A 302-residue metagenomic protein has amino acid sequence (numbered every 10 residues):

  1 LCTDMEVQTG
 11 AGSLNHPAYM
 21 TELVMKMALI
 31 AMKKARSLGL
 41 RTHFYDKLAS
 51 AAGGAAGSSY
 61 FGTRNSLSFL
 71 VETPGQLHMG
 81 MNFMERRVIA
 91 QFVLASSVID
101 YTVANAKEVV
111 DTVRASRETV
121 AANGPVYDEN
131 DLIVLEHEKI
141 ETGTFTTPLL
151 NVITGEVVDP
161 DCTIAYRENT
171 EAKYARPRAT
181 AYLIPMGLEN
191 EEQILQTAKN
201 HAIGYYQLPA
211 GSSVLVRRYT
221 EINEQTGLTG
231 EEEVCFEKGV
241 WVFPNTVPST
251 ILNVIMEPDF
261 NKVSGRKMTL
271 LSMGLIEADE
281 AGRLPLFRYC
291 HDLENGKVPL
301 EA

Functional and structural regions predicted by a protein language model:
L1-A31: Active-site-proximal loop/hinge segments that shape catalytic or ion-binding/gating pockets
T3, V7, V152, E221 (+1 more regions): Generic structural "secondary-structure junction" signal
A11-L14, L94-V98, L208-A210, R266-L270: Glycine-rich loops and low-complexity Gly/Arg-rich segments that provide flexible linkers or classic glycine-based
P17-E22, D100-A104, S213-R217, S272-A278: Short C-terminal domain-edge/linker segments immediately following a structured domain
K26-L48: Signal/transit-peptide handling
A31, A95-V98, L252-E257: Short, Φ-rich (hydrophobic/aromatic) sequence segments
T42-L215: Hard-cation-handling environments
L195-N200, Y206, V216-A302: Catalytic centers of hydrolytic enzymes
